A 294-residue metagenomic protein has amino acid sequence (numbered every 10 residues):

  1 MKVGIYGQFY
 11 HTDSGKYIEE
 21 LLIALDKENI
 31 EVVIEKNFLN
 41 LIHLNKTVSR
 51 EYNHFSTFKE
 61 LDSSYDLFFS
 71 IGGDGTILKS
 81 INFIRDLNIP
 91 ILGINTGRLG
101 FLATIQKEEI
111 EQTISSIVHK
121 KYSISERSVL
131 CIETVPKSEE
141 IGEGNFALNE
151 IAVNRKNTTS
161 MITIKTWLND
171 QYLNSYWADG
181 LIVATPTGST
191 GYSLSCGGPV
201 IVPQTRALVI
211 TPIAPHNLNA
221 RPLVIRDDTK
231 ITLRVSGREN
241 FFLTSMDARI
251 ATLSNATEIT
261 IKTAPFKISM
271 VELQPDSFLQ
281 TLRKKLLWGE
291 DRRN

Functional and structural regions predicted by a protein language model:
M1-L67, E108-S123, T134-N145: ATP/NTP phosphate-donor binding region
S14-G15, G75-S80, T190-S195: Short glycine/serine/threonine-rich phosphate/pyrophosphate-binding segments that cradle anionic phosphate groups
L41, G97-L102, V200-I201, H216-L218: Short gly/pro/ser/thr-enriched loop/turn and capping motifs at secondary-structure boundaries
K79, F83-T96, F101: Gly/Ser-rich helix-loop-strand patches that form or flank binding pockets for ribonucleotide-derived cofactors
R98-D179: Catalytic core of DAGKc-family lipid kinases
V153, N169-Y172, A220-N294: ATP/nucleoside-binding phosphotransfer catalytic cores, i.e., glycine-rich phosphate-binding loops
T166, G188, T244: Short aromatic-centered micro-motifs
N174-N219: Gly/Ser/Thr-rich active-site loops/lids in small-molecule metabolic enzymes that frequently grip phosphoryl groups
